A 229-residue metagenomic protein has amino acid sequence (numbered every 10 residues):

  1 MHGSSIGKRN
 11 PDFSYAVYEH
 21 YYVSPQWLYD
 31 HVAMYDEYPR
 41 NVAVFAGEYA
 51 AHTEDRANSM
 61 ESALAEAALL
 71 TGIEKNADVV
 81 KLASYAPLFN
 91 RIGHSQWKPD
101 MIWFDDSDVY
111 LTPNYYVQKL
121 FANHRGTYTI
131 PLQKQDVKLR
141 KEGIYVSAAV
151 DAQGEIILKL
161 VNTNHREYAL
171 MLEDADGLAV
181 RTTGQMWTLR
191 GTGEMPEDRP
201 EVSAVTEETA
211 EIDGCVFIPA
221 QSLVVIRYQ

Functional and structural regions predicted by a protein language model:
M1, K81, V146, I156 (+1 more regions): Structural detector for hydrophobic anchor residues on beta-strands
M1-H124, D151, T163-E167, A175-G177: Catalytic-core region of carbohydrate-active enzymes that cleave or remodel glycosidic bonds
H2-G3, G143-Y145, E211-D213: Short structured motifs
P11-Y15, I92-S95, L139-V146, G193-R199: Short, solvent-exposed polar/charged micro-motifs at secondary-structure junctions
P99, E155, L223: Extracellular structured ligand-interaction cores
Y128-T163: Surface beta-strand/loop "capping" patches
V137-K138, V161-Q229: C-terminal beta-sandwich/jelly-roll accessory domains of carbohydrate-active enzymes
